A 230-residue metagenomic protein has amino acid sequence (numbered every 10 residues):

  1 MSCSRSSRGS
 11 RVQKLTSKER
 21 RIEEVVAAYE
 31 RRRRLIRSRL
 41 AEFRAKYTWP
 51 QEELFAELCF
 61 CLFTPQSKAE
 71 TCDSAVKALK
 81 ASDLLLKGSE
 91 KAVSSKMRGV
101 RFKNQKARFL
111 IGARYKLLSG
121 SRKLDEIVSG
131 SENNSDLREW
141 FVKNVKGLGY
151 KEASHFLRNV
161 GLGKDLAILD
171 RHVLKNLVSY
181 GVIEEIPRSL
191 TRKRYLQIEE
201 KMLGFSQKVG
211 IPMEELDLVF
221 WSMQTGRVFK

Functional and structural regions predicted by a protein language model:
S2-A45, S121-V142, K146-K230: C-terminal accessory module of base-excision DNA glycosylases/AP lyases that mediates lesion recognition and DNA
S2-S82, L86-G99, F229: Structure-specific DNA junction-binding interface
Q51, F55, K68, K106 (+2 more regions): Hydrophobic (often cysteine-bearing) scaffold residues that line and stabilize catalytic clefts of nucleotide/cofactor
E57-Q66, G112, R158, D217-T225: Short, hydrophobic/amphipathic alpha-helical patches that form generic packing surfaces within helical domains
C61, P65, S74, G112 (+3 more regions): Residue-level signal for well-ordered alpha-helical scaffold segments within enzymatic catalytic domains
F63-K68, R98, F102, G161-D165 (+1 more regions): Amphipathic alpha-helical interaction elements
E70-S74, G88, Q105, K151 (+2 more regions): Alpha-helix N-cap and coil->helix boundary residues
V76-K146: Alpha-helical ds-nucleic-acid-binding substructure associated with the helix-hairpin-helix region of base-excision DNA
